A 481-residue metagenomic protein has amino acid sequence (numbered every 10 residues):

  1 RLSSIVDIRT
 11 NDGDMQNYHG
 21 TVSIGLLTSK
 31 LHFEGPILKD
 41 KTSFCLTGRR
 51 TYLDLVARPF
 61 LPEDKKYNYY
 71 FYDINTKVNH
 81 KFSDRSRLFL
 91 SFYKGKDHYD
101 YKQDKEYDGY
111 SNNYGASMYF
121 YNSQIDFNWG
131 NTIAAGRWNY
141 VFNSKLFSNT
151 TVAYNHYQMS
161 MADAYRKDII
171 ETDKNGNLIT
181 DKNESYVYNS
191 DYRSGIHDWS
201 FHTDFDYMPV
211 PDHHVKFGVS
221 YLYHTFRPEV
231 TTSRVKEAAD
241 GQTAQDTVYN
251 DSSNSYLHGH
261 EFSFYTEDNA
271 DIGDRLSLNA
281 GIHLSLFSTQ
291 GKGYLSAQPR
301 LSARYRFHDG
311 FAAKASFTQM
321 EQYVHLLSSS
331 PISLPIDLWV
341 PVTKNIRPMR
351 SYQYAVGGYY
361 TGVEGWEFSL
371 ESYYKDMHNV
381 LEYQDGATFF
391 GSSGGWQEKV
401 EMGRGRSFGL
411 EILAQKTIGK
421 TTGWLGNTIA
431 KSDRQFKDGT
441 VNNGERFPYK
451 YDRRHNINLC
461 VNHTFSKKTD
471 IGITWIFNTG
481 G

Functional and structural regions predicted by a protein language model:
R1-D12, Y18-D64, Y70-K81, F89-Y93: Predominantly transmembrane beta-strands of Gram-negative outer membrane beta-barrel pores used for transport
L2-S4, Y18, I24-L31, Y72-T76 (+12 more regions): Hydrophobic, lipid-facing positions within transmembrane beta-strands of outer-membrane proteins
M15, L27, I37-D40, K81-R85 (+11 more regions): Outer-membrane beta-barrel channels and translocator barrels
N17-H19, F60-K65, S117-Q124, I133-R137 (+9 more regions): Extracellular loop and loop/strand-boundary signature of outer-membrane beta-barrel proteins
G20-I24, L46-Y52, L90-K96, T150-H156 (+8 more regions): Transmembrane beta-barrel strands of outer-membrane/channel proteins
N79-D97, I125-Q290, R306, W366-S369 (+2 more regions): Face-selective signature of the C-terminal outer-membrane beta-barrel domain
A116, F120-W138, S253-L257, E321-M377 (+2 more regions): Outer-membrane beta-barrel signature, preferentially recognizing the C-terminal barrel domain of Gram-negative
D274, Y374-D376, E398-G481: Gram-negative outer-membrane beta-barrel transporters
